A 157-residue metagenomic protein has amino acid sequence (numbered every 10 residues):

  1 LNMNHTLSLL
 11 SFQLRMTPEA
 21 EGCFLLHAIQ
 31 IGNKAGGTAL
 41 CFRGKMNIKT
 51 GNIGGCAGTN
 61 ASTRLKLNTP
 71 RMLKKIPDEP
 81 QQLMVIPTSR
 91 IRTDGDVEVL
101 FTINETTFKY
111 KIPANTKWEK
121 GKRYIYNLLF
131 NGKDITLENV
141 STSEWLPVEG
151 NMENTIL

Functional and structural regions predicted by a protein language model:
L1-L157: Extracytoplasmic cysteine-anchoring/structural motifs
